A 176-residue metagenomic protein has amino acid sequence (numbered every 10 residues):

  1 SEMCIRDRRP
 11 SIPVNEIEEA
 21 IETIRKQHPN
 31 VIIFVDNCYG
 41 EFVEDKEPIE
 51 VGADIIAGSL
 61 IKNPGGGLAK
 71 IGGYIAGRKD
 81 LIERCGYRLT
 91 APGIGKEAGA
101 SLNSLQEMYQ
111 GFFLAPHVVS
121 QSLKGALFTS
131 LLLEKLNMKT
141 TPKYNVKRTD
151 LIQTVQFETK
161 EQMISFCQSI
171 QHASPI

Functional and structural regions predicted by a protein language model:
E2-I5: Short, small-residue-biased leader/transition segments that mark boundaries at the very start of proteins
I12-K46: Catalytic PLP-binding core of fold-type I/II PLP enzymes
I33-N37, I55-S59, P142: General beta-strand structural signal in soluble alpha/beta enzymes
P48-P64: Conserved active-site segment immediately N-terminal to the catalytic lysine that forms the internal aldimine
I61-Q162: Active-site C-terminal subdomain of aminotransferase-like
G86-R88, F166-A173: Short amphipathic alpha-helices in soluble, non-transmembrane regions that often serve as interface/regulatory elements
I176: Conserved PLP cofactor-binding pocket of PLP-dependent enzymes
